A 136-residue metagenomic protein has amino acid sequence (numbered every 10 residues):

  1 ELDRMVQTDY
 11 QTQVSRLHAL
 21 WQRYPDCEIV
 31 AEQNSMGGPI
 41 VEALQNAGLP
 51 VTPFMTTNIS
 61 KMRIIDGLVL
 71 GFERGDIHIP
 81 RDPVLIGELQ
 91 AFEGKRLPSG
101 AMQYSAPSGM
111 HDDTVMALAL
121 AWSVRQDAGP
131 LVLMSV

Functional and structural regions predicted by a protein language model:
E1-M55, M62, D66, D76-V136: RNase H-like, metal-dependent nuclease domains and their acidic two-metal-ion catalytic environment used
